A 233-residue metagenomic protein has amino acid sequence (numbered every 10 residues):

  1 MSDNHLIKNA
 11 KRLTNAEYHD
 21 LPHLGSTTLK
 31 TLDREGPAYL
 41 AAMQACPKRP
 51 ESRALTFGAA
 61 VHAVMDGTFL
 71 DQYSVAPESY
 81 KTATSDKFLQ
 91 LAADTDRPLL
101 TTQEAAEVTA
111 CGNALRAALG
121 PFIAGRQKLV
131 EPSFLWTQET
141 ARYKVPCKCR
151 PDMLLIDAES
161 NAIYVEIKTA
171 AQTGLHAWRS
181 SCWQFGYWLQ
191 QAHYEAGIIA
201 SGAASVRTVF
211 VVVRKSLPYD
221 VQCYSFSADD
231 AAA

Functional and structural regions predicted by a protein language model:
M1-K148: Metal-dependent nuclease catalytic cores that hydrolyze phosphodiester bonds in DNA/RNA, characterized by
D3, A92, D96-L99, A105 (+2 more regions): Metal-dependent nuclease catalytic regions and adjoining charged, substrate-binding loops involved in nucleic-acid end
Y39-M43, T169-G174, S216-V221: Short acidic (Asp/Glu) and glycine-rich catalytic loops that position anionic groups and cofactors
M65, P132-T140, L155-D157, T169-A171 (+1 more regions): Short, flexible loop/turn elements at secondary-structure junctions
A118-A124, L155-I163, I198-V206: Secondary-structure boundary elements
K144-K148, A162, Y219-V221: Short, mixed charged/polar active-site loops that provide acid/base catalysis or chelate metal/phosphate cofactors
C149-S180: Conserved catalytic cores of phosphodiester-cleaving nucleases, focusing on short active-site segments
